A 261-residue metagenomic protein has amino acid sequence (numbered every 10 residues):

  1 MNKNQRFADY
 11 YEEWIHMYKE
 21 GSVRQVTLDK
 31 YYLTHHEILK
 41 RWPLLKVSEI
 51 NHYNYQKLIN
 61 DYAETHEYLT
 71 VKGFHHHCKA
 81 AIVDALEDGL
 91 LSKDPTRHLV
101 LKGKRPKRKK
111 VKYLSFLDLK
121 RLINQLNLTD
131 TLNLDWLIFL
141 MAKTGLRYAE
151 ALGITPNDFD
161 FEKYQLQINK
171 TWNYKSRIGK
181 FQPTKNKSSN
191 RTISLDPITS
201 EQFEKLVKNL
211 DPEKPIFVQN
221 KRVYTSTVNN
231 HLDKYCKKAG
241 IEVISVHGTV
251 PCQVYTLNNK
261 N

Functional and structural regions predicted by a protein language model:
M1-N4, N186: Short, surface-exposed polybasic/aromatic micro-patch for ligand or macromolecular engagement
K3-F7, I15-L90, T129-D130, R222-S226 (+1 more regions): N-terminal core-binding DNA-recognition domain of tyrosine site-specific recombinases/integrases
Y10, K30, T34, N54 (+7 more regions): Charged catalytic carboxylate motif
I38, Y55, C78, G89 (+6 more regions): Conserved hydrophobic/aromatic pocket- or pore-lining residues that grip, position, or stack substrates in active sites
S48, L91-K93, K104-N124, R177-D196 (+1 more regions): DNA breakage-rejoining catalytic core of tyrosine-based enzymes
Y68, K72, E87, L91 (+2 more regions): Basic, Lys/Arg- and aromatic-enriched nucleic-acid-binding interface segment
Y68, N124-L134, T144, I193 (+3 more regions): Short, basic (Lys/Arg/His-rich) helix/loop patches that form interaction surfaces in the mid-to-C-terminal regions
I154-K205: Conserved tyrosine-mediated DNA breakage-rejoining catalytic core shared by Y-recombinases
